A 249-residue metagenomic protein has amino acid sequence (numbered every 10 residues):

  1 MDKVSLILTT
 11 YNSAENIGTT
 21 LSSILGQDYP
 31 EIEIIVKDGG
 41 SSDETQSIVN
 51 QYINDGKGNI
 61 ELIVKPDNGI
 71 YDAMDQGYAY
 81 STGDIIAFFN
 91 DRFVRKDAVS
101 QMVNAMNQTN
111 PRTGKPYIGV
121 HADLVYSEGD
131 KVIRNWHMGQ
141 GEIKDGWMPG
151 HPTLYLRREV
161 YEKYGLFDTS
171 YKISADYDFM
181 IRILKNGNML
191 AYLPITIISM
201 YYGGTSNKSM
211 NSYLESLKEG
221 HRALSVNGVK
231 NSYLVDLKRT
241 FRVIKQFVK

Functional and structural regions predicted by a protein language model:
M1-G26: N-proximal low-complexity "stem/linker" segments adjacent to membrane-targeting elements
D2-S5, E33, D178: Cell-envelope/extracellular polymer assembly enzymes that use nucleotide-activated donors
E31-G40, I63-P66: Short beta-strand/loop segment that forms part of the nucleotide-sugar
D38-S47, R92: A conserved acidic beta->alpha catalytic loop
V64-S81: Glycine-rich, basic loop-to-helix element that forms the pyrophosphate-binding segment of sugar-nucleotide handling
A79, R95, I133-E219: Conserved nucleotide-sugar donor-binding catalytic segment
I86: Short aromatic/hydrophobic "clamp" motif used to bind/position activated sugar donors
F93-V132: Conserved donor NDP-sugar-binding/catalytic core segment of glycosyltransferases
